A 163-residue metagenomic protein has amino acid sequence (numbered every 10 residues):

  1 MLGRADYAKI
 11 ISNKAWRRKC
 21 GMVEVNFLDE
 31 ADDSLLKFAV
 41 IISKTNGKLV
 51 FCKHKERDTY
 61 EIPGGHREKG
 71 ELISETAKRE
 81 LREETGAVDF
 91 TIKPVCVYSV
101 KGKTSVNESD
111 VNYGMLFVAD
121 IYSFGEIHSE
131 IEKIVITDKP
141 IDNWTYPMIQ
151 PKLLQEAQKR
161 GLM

Functional and structural regions predicted by a protein language model:
L2-A5, I73, K139-N143: A binding-site-centric feature that preferentially detects glycan-recognition modules on secreted/surface proteins
L2-V40: Acidic, metal-coordinating catalytic segment for phosphate/diphosphate chemistry, firing primarily on the Nudix
S43-N46, A119-I121: Active-site beta-strand termini and strand-to-loop segments that position acidic
K44-E83: Conserved Nudix-box catalytic region and its N-terminal flanking loop in Nudix hydrolases and closely related
V88-V97: A short coil-to-beta-strand element that immediately follows conserved catalytic motifs
Y98-G125: Active-site-adjacent beta-strand/loop module that shapes the phosphate/pyrophosphate-binding cleft
M115-V118, G125-R160: NUDIX/MutT-family hydrolases
